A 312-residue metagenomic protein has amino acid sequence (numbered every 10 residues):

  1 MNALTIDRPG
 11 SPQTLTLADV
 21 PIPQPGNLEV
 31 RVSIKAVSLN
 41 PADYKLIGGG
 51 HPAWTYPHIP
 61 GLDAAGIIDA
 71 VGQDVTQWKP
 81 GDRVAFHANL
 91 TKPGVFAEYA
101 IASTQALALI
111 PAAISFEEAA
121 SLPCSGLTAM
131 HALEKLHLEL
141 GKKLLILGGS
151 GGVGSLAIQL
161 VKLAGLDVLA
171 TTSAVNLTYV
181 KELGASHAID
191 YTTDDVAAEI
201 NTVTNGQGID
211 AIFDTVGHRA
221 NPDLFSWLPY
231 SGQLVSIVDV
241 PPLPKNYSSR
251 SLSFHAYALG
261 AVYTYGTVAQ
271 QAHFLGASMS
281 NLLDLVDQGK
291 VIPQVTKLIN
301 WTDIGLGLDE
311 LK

Functional and structural regions predicted by a protein language model:
P21-S38, G48-T91: Glycine-rich beta-strand-centered segment in the early N-terminal region that forms part of a ligand/cofactor-binding
T91-S103: A structural motif shared across PLP-dependent enzymes of the aminotransferase-like
A112-S115, H137-K143, Q207: Short helix-loop-beta connector
A120-T193: Mid-domain Rossmann-like dinucleotide-binding core that forms the NAD(H)/NADP(H) cofactor-binding site
D195-G206: Short amphipathic alpha-helix with an adjacent loop that forms part of the alpha/beta core around
R219-K290: Glycine-rich phosphate-binding loop and adjacent beta-alpha segment of Rossmann(oid) nucleotide-cofactor-binding
Q288-K297, G305-K312: C-terminal capping/lid region of NAD(P)-dependent oxidoreductase domains
